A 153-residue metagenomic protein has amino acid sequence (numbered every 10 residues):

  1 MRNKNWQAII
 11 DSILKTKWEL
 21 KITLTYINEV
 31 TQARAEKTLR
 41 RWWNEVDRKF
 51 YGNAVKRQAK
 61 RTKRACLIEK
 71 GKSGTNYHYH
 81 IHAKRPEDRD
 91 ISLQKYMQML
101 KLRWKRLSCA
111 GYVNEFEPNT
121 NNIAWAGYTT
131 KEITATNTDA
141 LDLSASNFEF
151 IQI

Functional and structural regions predicted by a protein language model:
M1-Y77, R85-I153: Right-hand nucleic-acid polymerase module
